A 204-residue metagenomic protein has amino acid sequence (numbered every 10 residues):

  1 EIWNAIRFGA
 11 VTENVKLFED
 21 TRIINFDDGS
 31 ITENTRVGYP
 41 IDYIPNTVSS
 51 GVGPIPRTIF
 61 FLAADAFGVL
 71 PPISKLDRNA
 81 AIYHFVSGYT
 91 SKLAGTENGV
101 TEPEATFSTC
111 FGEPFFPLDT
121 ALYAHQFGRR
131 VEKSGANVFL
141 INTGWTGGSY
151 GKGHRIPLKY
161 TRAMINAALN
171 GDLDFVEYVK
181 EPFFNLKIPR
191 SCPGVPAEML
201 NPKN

Functional and structural regions predicted by a protein language model:
I2-N204: Glycine-rich, often acidic-flanked micro-motifs that create phosphate/phosphodiester-binding or positioning elements
